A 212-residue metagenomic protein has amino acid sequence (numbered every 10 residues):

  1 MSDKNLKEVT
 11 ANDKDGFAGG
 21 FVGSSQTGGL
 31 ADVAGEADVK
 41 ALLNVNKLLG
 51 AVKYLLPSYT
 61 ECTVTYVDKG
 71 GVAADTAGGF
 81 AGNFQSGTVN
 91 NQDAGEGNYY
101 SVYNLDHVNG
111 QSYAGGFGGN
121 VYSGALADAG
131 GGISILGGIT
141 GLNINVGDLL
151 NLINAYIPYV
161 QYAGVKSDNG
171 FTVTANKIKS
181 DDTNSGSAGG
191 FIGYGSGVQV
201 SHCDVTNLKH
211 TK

Functional and structural regions predicted by a protein language model:
M1-K212: Predominantly extracellular/luminal carbohydrate-interaction, adhesion, and secreted-enzyme modules that are
